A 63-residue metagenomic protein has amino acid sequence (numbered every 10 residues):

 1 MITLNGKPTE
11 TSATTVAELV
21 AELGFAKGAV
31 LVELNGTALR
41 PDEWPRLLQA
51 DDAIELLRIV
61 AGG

Functional and structural regions predicted by a protein language model:
M1-G62: Ubiquitin-like/PB1-type beta-grasp interaction modules and other compact soluble beta-rich domains
